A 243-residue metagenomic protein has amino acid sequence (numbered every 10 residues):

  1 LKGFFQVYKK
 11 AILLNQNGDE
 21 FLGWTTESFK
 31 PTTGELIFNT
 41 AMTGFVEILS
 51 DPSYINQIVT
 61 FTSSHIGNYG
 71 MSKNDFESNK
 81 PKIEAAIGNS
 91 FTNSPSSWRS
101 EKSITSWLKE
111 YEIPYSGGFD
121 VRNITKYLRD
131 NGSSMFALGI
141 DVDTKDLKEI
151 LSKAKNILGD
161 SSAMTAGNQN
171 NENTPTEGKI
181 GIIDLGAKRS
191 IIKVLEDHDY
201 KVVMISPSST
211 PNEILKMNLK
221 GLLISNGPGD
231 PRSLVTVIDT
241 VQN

Functional and structural regions predicted by a protein language model:
F5-M217, P231: RNA-binding accessory domains that recognize and position tRNA/RNA substrates
K216, K220-G221, S225-N243: Cysteine-nucleophile active-site neighborhood
